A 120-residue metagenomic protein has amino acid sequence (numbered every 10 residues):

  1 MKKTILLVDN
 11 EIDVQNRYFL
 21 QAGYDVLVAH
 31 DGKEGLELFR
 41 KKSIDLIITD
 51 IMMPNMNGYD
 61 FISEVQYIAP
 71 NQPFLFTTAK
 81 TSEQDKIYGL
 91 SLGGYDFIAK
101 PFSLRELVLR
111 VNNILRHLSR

Functional and structural regions predicted by a protein language model:
E11-L27: Two-component/phosphorelay signaling modules centered on CheY-like receiver
H30-E34, N57-D60: Acidic catalytic/metal-coordinating carboxylates
E37, Y59-P70: Short amphipathic alpha-helix used as the core "switch/output" element in two-component signaling
K42-I48: Active-site beta3 strand of CheY-like receiver
M53: Receiver (REC) domain active-site loop signature in two-component systems and cognate sites in sensor histidine kinases
S82, F102-N113: C-terminal output helix
